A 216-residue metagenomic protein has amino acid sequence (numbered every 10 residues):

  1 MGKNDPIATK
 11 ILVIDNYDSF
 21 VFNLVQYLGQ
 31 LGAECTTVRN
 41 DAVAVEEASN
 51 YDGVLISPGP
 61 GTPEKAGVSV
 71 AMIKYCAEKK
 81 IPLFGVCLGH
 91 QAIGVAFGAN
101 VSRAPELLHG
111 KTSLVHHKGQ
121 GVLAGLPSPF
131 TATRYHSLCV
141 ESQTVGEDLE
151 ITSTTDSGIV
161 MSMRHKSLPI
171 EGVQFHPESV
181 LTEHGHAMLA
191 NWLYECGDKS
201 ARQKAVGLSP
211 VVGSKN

Functional and structural regions predicted by a protein language model:
A8, N50-G125, P129-T131, L189-A190: Cysteine-nucleophile active-site neighborhood
T9-L31: Short, charged N-terminal beta->alpha structural module
E34-N40: Short hydrophobic/Thr-rich beta-strand motif most characteristic of the beta2 strand and flanking loop of CheY-like
V43-Y51, T144: Short amphipathic alpha-helix with an adjacent loop that forms part of the alpha/beta core around
C87, H136, H176: Histidine-centered divalent metal-coordination motifs
G121-L168: Catalytic beta-strand/loop cores that center a nucleophilic Ser/Cys/Thr and support acyl-enzyme chemistry
P129, G172-E183: Phosphate-binding/catalytic loops
V180-N216: Acyltransferase
